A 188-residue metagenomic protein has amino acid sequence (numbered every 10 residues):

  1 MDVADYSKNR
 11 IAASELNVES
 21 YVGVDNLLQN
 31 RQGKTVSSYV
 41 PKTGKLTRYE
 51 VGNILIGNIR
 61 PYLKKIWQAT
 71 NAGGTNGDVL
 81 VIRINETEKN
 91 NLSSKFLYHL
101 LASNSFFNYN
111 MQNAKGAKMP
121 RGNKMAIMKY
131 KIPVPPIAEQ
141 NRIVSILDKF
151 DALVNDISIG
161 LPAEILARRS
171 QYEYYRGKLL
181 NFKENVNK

Functional and structural regions predicted by a protein language model:
M1-R10, G160, E164-S170, Y175: Non-catalytic DNA-recognition/assembly elements of restriction-modification systems
V3-I11, S20-V51: Sequence-specific dsDNA recognition surfaces
V40-T43, Q68, G116, I159: Short, solvent-exposed loop/turn positions at domain surfaces that link secondary-structure elements or cap domain
T47, I54-N104: A short beta-sheet element
Y49, N76, I127, I143-F150: Short, structured motif recognition centered on aromatic/hydrophobic residues
N53, L147, D151-V154, P162 (+2 more regions): Alpha-helical coiled-coil heptad-repeat register
I59, G74-L80, K115-P135: A short glycine-rich beta-alpha junction/loop motif
